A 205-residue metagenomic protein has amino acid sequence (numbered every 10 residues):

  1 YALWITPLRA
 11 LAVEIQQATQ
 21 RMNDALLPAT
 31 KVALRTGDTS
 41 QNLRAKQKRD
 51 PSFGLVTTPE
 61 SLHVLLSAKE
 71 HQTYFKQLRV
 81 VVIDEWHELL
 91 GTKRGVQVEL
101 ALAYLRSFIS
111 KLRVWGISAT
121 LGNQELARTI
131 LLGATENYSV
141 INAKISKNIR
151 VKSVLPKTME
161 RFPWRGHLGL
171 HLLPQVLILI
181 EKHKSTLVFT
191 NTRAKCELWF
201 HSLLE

Functional and structural regions predicted by a protein language model:
Y1, K31, P51-G54, E60 (+3 more regions): Loop/turn-to-beta-strand initiation segments
Y1-T57, S61: Conserved nucleic-acid-binding Ia/Ib motif block in the N-terminal RecA-like helicase ATPase lobe
A10-L11, S61-V64, E88-L89, N123 (+1 more regions): Residues immediately C-terminal
E14-M22, S61, L65, Q77 (+3 more regions): Alpha-helical scaffold elements adjacent to nucleotide-binding pockets in ATP/GTP-utilizing enzyme cores
D24-P28, K46-D50, H71-K76, G95 (+4 more regions): Conserved catalytic network of the ASCE P-loop NTPase/AAA+ motor domain
L26-A33, R193-E205: Conserved C-terminal RecA-like helicase domain
E60-H63, K69-I109, R113-V114: SF2 helicase catalytic motif II
A103, K111-E197: Conserved interdomain linker/interface between the two RecA-like ATPase lobes of SF2 helicase motors
